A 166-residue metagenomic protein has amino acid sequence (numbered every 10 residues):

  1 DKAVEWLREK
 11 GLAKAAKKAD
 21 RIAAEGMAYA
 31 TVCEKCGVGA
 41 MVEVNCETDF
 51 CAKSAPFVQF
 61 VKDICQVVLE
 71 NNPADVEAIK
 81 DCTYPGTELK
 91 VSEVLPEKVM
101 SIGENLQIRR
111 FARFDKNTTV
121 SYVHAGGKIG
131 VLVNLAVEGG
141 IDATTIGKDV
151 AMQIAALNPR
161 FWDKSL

Functional and structural regions predicted by a protein language model:
D1-L166: N-terminal assembly/interaction segments in proteins that build large macromolecular machines
